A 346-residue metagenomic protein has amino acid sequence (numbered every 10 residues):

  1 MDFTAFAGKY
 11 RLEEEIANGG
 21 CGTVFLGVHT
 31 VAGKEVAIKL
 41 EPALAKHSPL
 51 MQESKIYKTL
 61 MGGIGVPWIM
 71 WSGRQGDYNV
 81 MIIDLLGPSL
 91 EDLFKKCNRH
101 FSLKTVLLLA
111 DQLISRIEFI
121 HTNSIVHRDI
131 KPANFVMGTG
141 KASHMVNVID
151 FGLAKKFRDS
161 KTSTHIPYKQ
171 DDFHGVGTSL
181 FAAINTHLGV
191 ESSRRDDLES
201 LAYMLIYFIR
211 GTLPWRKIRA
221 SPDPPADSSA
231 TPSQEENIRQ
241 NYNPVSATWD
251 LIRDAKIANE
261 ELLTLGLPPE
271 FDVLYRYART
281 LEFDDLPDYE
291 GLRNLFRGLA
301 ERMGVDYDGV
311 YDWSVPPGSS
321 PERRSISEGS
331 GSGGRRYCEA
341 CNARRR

Functional and structural regions predicted by a protein language model:
M1-L12: A short, low-complexity linker immediately N-terminal to eukaryotic Hanks-type protein kinase catalytic domains
T23: Conserved N-lobe ATP-binding subsite of Hanks-type protein kinase domains, especially the beta3 VAIK lysine
H29-M51: ATP-binding glycine-rich loop module of kinase domains
W68-N79: Short beta-strand micro-motifs within the conserved protein kinase catalytic domain, predominantly in the N-lobe
L86-K95: Structural motif in protein kinase domains
L109-A110: Activation segment signature within eukaryotic-like protein kinase domains
H121-T139: Catalytic-loop of the protein kinase fold
G138-V176: Activation segment/activation loop of eukaryotic-type protein kinase catalytic domains
